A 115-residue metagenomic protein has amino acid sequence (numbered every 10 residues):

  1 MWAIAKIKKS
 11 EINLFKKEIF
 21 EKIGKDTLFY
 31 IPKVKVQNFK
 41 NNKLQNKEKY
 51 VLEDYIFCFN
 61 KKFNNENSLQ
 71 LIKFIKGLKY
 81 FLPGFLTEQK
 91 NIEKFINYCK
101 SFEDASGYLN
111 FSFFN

Functional and structural regions predicted by a protein language model:
M1-N115: Acidic-enriched and Gly/Ser
